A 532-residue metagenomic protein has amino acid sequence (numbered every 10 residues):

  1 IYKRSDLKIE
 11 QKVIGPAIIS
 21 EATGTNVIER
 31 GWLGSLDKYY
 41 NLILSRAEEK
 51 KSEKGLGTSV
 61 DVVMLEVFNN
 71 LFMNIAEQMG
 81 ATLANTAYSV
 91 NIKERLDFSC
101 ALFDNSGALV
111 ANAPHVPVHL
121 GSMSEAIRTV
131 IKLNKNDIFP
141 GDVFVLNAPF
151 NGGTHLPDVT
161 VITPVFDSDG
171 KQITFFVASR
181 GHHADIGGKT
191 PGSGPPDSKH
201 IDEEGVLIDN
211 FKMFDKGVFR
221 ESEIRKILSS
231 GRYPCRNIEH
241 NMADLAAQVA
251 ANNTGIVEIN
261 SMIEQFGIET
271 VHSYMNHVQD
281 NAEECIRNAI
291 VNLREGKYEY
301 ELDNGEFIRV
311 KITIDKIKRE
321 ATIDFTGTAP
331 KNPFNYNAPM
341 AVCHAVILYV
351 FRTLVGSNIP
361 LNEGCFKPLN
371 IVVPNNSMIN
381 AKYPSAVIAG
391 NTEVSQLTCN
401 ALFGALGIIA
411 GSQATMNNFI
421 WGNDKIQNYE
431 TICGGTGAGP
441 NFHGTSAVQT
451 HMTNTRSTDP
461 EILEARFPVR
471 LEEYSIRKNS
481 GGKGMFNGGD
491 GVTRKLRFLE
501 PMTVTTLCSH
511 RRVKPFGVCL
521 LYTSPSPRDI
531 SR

Functional and structural regions predicted by a protein language model:
I1-S524, R528, R532: C-terminal, non-catalytic interaction/recognition modules in large multi-subunit enzymes and RNPs
